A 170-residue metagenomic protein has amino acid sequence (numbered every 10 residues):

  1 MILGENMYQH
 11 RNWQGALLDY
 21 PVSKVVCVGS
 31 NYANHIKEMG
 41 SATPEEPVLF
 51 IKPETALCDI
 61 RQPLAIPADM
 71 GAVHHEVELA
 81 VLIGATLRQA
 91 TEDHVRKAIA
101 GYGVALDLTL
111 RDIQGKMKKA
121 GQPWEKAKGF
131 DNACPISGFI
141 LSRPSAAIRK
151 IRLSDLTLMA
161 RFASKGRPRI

Functional and structural regions predicted by a protein language model:
I2-I170: Catalytic-core "active-site belt" of small-molecule-metabolizing enzymes, emphasizing His/Asp/Glu-rich regions
